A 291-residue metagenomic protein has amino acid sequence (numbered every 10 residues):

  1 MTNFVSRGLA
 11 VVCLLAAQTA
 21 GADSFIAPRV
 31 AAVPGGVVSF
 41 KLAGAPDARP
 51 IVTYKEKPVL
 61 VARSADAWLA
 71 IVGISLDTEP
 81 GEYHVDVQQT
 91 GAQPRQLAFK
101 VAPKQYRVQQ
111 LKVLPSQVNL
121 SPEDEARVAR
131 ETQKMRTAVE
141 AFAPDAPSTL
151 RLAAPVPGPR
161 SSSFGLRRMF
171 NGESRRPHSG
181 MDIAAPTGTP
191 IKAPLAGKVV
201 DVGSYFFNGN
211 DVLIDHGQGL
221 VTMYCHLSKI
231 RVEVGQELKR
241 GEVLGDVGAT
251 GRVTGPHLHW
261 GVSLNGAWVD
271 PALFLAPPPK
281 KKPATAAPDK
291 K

Functional and structural regions predicted by a protein language model:
M1-L9: Bacterial N-terminal signal peptides that target proteins for export
L9-L15: Hydrophobic alpha-helical targeting segments used for export or membrane insertion
A16-G21: N-terminal signal peptide c-region/cleavage motif recognized by signal peptidases
A22-A98, P103: Cationic-aromatic interfacial patches
F25-A27, A98-N208: Surface-exposed, glycine-biased beta-strand/turn segments
S64-A67, K100-Q105, L227-I230, F274-P277: A short, sequence-level motif marking secondary-structure junctions
E79-P80, Q105-Q109, V269: Short, charged/polar, Gly/Pro-enriched secondary-structure boundary elements
A154-K291: Catalytic cores of peptidoglycan-degrading enzymes
